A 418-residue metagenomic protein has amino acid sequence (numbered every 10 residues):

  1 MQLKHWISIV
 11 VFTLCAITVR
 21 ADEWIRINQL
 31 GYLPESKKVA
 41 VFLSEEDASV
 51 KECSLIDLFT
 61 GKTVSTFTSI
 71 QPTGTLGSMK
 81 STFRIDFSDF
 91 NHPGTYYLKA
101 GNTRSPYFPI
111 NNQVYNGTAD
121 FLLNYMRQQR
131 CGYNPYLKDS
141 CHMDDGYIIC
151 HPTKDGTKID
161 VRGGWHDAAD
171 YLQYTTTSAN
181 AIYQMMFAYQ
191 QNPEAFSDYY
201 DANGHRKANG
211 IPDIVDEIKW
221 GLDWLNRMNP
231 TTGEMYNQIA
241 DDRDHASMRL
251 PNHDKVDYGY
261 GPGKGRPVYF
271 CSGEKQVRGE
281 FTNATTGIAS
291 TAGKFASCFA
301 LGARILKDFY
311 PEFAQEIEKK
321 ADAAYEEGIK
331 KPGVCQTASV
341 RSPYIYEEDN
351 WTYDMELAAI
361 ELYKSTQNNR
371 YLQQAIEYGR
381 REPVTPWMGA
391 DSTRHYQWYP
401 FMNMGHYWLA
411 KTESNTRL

Functional and structural regions predicted by a protein language model:
M1-D22: Bacterial Sec-dependent N-terminal signal peptides
S8-V11, P34, T63, I360: A ubiquitous, low-specificity "background" feature that marks scattered single residues across proteins without
F12, T18, G31, S44-E46 (+2 more regions): Sterically constrained small-residue positions within well-ordered secondary structures of folded domains
D22-W24, V50-K80, N91-T95, K99-P106 (+1 more regions): Glycan-recognition and catalytic cores of secretory/periplasmic carbohydrate-active enzymes
W24-E46: Contiguous beta-strand segments within globular domains
V41, K80-S88: Exposed aromatic-hydrophobic patches
I110-N112: Interdomain boundary/hinge segments at the C-termini of tandem beta-sandwich modules
